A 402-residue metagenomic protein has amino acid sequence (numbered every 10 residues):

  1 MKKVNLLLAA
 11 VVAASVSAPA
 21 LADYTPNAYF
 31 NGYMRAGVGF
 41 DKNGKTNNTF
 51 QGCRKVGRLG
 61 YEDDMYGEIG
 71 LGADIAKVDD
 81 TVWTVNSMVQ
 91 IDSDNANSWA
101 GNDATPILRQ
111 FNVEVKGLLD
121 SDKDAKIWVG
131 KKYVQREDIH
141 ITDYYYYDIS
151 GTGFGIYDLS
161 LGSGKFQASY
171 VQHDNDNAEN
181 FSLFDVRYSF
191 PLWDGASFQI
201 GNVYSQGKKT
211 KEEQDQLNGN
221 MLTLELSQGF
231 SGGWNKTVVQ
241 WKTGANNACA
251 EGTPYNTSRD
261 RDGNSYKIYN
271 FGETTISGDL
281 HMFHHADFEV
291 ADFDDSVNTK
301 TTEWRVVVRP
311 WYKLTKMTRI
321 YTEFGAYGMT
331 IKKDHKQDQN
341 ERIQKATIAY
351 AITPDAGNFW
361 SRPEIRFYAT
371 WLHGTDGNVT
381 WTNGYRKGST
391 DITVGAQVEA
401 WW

Functional and structural regions predicted by a protein language model:
K2-D122, I127, L159, E273-T275 (+6 more regions): Beta-barrel outer-membrane channel/assembly domains of diderm bacteria
Y29, Y66-E68, T84, L108-Q110 (+7 more regions): Extracellular structured ligand-interaction cores
R35-L59, W99-R109, D120-E213, T382-K387: Surface-exposed coil loops of outer-membrane beta-barrel proteins
A36-K42, I75, V89-N95, K131-Q135 (+8 more regions): Transmembrane beta-strands of outer-membrane beta-barrel pores
G44-T46, I141, C249-E251, S296 (+2 more regions): Outer-membrane beta-barrel and related beta-rich outer-membrane complex signature in Gram-negative bacteria
G72, E114, G130, Y157 (+8 more regions): Residues in well-ordered beta-strands of folded domains
K116, G162, G229-S231: Short strand-coil-strand connectors
L192-K208, E213-D334, N340-A346, I352 (+1 more regions): Detector for outer-membrane/organellar transmembrane beta-barrel domains, recognizing the amphipathic beta-strand
